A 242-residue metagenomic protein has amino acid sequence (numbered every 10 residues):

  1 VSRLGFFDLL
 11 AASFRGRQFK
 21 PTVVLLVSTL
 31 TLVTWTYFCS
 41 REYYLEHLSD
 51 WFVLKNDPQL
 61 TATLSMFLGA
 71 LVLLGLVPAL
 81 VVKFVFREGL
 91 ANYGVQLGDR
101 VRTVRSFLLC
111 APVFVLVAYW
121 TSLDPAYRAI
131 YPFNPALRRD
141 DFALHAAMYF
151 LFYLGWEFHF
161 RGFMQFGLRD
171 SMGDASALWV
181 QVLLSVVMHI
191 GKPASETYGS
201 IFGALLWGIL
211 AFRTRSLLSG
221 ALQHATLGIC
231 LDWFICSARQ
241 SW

Functional and structural regions predicted by a protein language model:
V1-L90, D232-W242: N-terminal, membrane-interfacial amphipathic/helix-forming hydrophobic leader that caps and precedes the first
R17-L25, Q59-L71, R102-F107, D141-H145 (+3 more regions): Residue-level signature of transmembrane alpha-helical entry/exit and packing/kink sites in multi-pass membrane
F19, G69-L71, A79-V82, Y93 (+5 more regions): Generic structural signal for short, flexible, solvent-exposed coil/loop and linker residues
L32, V113-W242: Transmembrane helix-loop-helix hairpins at the membrane interface of multi-pass integral membrane proteins
Y43-L68, F84-G155, D170, S241-W242: Juxtamembrane helix-loop-helix connectors linking adjacent transmembrane helices in multi-pass membrane enzymes
V77-A79, A111, Q165: Hydrophobic alpha-helix-in-membranes signature
